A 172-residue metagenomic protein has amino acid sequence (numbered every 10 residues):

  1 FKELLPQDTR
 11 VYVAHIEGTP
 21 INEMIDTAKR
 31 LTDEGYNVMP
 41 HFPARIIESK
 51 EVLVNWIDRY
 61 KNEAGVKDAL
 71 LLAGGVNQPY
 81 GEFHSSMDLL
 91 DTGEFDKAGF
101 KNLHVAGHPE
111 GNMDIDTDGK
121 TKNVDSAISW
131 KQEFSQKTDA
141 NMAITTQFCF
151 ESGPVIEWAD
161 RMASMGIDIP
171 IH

Functional and structural regions predicted by a protein language model:
F1-S126, E133: Active-site beta->alpha loop and helix N-cap motifs at the rims of alpha/beta catalytic domains
E34, F95-A98, K137-D139, A163-D168: Short helix-capping segments at alpha-helix termini
P40, D168-H172: Short, proline-centered helix/strand-breaking motifs
E48-E51, V76-S85, T146-S164: Active-site glycine- and acidic-residue-rich loops that bind and position anionic ligands or nucleotide-like cofactors
H104-A106, T145-Q147, I171-H172: Extended hydrophobic secondary-structure segments that form protein cores and membrane-embedded regions
D118-K137, N141-A163: Hydrophobic, aromatic-enriched interface-forming segments
